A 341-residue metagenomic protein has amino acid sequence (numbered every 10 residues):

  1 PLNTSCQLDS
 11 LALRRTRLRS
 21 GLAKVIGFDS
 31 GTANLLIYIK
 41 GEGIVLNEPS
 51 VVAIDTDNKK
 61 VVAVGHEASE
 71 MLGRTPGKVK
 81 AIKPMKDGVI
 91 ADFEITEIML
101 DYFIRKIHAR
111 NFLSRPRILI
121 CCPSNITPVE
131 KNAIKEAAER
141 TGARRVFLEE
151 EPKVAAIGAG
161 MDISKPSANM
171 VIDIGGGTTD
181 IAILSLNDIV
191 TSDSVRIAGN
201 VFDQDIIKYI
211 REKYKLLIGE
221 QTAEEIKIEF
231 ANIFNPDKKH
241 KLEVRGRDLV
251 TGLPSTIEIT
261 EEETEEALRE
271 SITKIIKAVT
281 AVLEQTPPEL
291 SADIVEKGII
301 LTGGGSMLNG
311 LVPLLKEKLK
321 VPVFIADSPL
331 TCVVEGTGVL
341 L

Functional and structural regions predicted by a protein language model:
P1-I174, A182-I300, S306-L341: Nucleotide/phosphate-binding catalytic cleft detector across ATP-hydrolyzing and phosphate-transferring enzymes
